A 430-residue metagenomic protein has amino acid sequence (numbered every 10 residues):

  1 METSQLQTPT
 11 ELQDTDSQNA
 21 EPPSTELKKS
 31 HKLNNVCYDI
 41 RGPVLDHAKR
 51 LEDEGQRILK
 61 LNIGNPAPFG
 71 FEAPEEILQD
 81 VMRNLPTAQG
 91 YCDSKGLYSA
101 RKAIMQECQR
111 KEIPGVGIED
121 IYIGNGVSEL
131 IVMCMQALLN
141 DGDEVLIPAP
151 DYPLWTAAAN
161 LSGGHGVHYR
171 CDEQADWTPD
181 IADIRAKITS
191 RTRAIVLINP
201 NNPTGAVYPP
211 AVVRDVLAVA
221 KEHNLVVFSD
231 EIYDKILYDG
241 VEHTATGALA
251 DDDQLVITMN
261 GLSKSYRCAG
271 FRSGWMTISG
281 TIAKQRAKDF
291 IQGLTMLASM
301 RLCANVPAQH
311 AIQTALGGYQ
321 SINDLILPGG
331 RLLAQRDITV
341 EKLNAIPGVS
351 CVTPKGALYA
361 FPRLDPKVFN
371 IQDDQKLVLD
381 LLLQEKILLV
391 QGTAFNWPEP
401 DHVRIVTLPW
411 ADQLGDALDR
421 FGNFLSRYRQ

Functional and structural regions predicted by a protein language model:
E2-S4, P9, R110, A186 (+3 more regions): PLP-dependent enzyme catalytic core of the Aspartate aminotransferase-like
E11, D16, A20-E21, T25-G126 (+4 more regions): N-terminal small-domain helix-loop-helix segment of the aminotransferase-like
L51-E54, S162, E222-H223, E385 (+1 more regions): Helix C-cap/helix->beta junction micro-motif
L78, L249-G330, V340-K342, L425: Conserved core segment of the aminotransferase class I/II
A137-A159: Conserved PLP-anchoring active-site segment centered on the Schiff-base-forming lysine
N160-V167: A short helix-loop-beta submotif of the ANL/AMP-binding
V167, D172-T244: Active-site phosphate-binding strand-loop segment of PLP-dependent enzymes
Q309, Q313, G329-V340, C351-D365 (+1 more regions): Conserved glycine-rich beta-strand-loop-beta hairpin in the small C-terminal domain of fold type I
